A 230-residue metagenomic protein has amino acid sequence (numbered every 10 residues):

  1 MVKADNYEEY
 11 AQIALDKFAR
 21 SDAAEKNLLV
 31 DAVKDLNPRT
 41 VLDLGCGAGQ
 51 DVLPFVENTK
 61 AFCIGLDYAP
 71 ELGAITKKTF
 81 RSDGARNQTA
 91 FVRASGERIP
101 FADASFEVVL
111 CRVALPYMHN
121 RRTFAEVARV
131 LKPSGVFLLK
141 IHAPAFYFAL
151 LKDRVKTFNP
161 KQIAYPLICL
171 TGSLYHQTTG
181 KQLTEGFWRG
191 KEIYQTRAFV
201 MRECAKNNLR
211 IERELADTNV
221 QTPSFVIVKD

Functional and structural regions predicted by a protein language model:
M1-L36, P54: Conserved class I S-adenosyl-L-methionine
P38-G47: Conserved class I S-adenosyl-L-methionine
G49-E97: Class I SAM-dependent methyltransferase SAM/SAH-binding core
E97-V108: A short acidic, Gly/Pro-enriched loop at the edge of an enzyme's catalytic core that lines a small-molecule cofactor
V108-N120: A short SAM/SAH-binding and catalytic strip from SAM-dependent methyltransferases
R122-P133: A short glycine-rich, Lys/Arg-flanked "PGG" loop and its adjoining helix->strand segment in the class I
L138-I168: Conserved class I S-adenosyl-L-methionine
R189-N207: Short alpha-helix
